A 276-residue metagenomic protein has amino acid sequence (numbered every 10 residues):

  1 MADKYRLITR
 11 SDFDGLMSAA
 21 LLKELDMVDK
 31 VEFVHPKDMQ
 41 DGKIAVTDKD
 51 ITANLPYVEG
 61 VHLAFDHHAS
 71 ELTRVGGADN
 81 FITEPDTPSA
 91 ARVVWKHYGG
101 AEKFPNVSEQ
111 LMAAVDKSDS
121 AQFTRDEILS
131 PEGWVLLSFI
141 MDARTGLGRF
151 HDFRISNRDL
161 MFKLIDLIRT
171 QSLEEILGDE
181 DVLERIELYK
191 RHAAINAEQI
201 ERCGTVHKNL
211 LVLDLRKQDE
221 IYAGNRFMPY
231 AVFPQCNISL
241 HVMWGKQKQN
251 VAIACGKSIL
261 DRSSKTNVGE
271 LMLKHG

Functional and structural regions predicted by a protein language model:
M1-M141, E187, T205-H207, L211 (+4 more regions): Replace "Mg2+/Mn2+-dependent" with "divalent metal-dependent
S118-N209: Hydrophobic, aromatic-enriched interface-forming segments
